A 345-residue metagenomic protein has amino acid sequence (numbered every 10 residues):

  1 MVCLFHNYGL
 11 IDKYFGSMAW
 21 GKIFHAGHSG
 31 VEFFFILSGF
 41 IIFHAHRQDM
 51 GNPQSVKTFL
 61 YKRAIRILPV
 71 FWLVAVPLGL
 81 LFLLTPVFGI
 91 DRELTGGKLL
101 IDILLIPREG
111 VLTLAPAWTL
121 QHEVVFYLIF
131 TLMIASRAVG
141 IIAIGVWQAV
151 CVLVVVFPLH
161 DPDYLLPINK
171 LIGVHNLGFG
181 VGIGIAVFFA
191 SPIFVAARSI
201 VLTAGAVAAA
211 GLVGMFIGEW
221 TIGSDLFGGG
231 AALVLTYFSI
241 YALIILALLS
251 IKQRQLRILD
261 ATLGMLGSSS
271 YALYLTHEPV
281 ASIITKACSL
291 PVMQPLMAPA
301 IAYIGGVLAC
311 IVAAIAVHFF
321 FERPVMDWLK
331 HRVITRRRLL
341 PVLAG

Functional and structural regions predicted by a protein language model:
M1-Y8, L80, W147-D161, A206-W220: Aromatic-anchored segments of alpha-helical transmembrane domains
L10, K22-S29, F43-A45, V56-K57 (+7 more regions): Membrane-interface helix-loop-helix regions
A26-V31, F35-L37, R47-L83, T95-I101 (+9 more regions): Transmembrane alpha-helical segments and their boundary/interface "anchor" motifs in multi-pass integral membrane
I42-M50, L81-L84, L132-V139, F157 (+5 more regions): Structural signal for the C-terminal ends of transmembrane alpha-helices and the immediately following loop
V124-L153, F157-L159, A186-T203: Solvent-exposed interhelical
F179, A210-R323: Alpha-helical transmembrane segments of multi-pass integral membrane proteins
R198-V213, A344-G345: Signature aromatic-anchored transmembrane alpha helix within multi-pass, membrane-resident enzymes that catalyze glycan
K286, R323-G345: Membrane-proximal cytoplasmic C-terminal regulatory module of class A 7TM GPCRs
